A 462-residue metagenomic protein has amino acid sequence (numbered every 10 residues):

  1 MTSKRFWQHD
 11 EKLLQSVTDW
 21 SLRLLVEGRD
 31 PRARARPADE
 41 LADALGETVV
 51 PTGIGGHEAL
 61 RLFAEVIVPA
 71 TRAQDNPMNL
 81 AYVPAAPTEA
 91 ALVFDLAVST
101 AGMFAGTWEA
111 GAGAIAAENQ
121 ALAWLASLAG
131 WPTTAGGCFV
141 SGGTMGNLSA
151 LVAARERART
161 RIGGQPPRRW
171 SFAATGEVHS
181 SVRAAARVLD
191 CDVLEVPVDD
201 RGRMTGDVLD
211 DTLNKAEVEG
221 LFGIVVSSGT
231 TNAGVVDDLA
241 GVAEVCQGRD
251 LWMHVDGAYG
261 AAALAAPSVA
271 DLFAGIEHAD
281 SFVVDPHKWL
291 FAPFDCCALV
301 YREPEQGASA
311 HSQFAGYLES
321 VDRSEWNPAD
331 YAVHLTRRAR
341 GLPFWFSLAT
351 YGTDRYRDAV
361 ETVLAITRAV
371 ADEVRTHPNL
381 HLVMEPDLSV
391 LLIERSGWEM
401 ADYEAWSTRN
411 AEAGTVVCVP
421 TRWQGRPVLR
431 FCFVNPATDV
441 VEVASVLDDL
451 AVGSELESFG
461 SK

Functional and structural regions predicted by a protein language model:
M1-T134, V416, S445, D449-L450: N-terminal entrance/gating region of PLP-dependent enzymes' catalytic architecture
L125-S149, V196-P197: Short loop-beta-helix segment that forms the pyridoxal 5′-phosphate
G146-Q306: Conserved PLP-enzyme active-site core in the AAT-like
A274-P378: Active-site C-terminal subdomain of aminotransferase-like
H381-N410: Conserved PLP-binding catalytic core of the aspartate aminotransferase-like
E385, V390, A413-R430: Conserved PLP cofactor-binding pocket of PLP-dependent enzymes
N410-C418, L450-E457: A common structural junction motif
W423-K462: PLP-dependent enzyme catalytic core of the Aspartate aminotransferase-like
